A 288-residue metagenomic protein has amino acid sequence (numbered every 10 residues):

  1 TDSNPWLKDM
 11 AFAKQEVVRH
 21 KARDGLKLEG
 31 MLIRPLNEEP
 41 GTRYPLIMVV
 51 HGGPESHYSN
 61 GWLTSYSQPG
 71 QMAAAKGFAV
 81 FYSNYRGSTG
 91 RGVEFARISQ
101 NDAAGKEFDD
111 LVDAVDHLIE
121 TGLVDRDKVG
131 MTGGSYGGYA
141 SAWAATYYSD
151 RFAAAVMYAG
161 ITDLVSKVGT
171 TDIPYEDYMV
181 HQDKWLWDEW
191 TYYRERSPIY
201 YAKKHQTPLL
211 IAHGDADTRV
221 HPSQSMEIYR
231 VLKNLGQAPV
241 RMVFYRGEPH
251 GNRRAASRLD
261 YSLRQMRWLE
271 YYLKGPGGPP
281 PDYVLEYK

Functional and structural regions predicted by a protein language model:
T1-T42, S65, Q71-A75: Non-catalytic accessory segments flanking enzyme active sites
I33, V49-V50, T132, A212: Short hydrophobic segments within beta-strands
N37, G53, I161: Flexible, active-site-proximal loop/turn residues at the rims of small-molecule/cofactor binding pockets and catalytic
E38-E39, S56, T218: Short beta-strands and strand-coil junctions in structured, solvent-facing domains, enriched
Y44, H51-S56, S135: Active-site glycine-rich loops that stabilize anionic/oxyanionic intermediates across multiple enzyme folds
I47-V49, V80: Hydrophobic beta-strand anchors of alpha/beta hydrolase catalytic cores
Y58-S59, T64: Short N-terminal helix/helix-N-cap motif within the alpha/beta-hydrolase-1
Y66-K76, Y82-K288: Active-site-proximal cap/loop segments of hydrolase catalytic domains
